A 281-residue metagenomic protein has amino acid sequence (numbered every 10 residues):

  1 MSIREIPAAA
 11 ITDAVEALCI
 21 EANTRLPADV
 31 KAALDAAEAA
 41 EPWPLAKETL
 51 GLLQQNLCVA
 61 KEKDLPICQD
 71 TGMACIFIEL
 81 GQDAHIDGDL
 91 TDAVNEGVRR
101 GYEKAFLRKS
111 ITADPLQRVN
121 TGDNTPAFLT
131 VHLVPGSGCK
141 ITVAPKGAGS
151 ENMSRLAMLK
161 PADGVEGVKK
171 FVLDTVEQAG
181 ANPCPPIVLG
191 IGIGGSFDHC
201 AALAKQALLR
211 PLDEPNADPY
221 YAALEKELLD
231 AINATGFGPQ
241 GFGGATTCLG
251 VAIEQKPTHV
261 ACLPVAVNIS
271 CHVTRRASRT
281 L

Functional and structural regions predicted by a protein language model:
M1-L281: Non-transmembrane, aqueous-exposed alpha-helical and coiled segments at domain scale
